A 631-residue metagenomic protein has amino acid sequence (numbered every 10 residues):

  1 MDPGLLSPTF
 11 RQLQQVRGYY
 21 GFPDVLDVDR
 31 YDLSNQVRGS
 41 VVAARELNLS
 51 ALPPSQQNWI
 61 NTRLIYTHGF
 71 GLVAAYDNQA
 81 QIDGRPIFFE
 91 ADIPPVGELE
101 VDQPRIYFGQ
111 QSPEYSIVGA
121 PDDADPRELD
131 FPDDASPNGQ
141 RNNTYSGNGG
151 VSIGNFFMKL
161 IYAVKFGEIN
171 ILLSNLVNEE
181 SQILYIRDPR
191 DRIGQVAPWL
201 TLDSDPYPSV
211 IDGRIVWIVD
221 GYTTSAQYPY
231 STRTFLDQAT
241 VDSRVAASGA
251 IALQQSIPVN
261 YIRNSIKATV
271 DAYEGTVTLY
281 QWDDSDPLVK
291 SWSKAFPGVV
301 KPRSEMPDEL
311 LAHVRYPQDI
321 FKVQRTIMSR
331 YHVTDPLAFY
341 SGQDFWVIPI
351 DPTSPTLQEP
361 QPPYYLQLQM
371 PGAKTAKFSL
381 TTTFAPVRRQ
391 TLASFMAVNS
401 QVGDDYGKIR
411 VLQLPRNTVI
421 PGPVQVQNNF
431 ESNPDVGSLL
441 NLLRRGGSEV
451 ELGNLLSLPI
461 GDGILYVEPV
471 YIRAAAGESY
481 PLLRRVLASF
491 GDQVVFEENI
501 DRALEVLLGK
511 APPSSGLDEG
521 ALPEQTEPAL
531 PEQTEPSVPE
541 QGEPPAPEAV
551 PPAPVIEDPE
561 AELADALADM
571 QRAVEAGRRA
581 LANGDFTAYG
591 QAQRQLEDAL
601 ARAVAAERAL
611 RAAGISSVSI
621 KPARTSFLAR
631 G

Functional and structural regions predicted by a protein language model:
M1-N583, T587-L610, V618: Soluble extracytoplasmic regions of secretory-pathway and membrane proteins
I620-G631: Long, low-complexity, intrinsically disordered segments
